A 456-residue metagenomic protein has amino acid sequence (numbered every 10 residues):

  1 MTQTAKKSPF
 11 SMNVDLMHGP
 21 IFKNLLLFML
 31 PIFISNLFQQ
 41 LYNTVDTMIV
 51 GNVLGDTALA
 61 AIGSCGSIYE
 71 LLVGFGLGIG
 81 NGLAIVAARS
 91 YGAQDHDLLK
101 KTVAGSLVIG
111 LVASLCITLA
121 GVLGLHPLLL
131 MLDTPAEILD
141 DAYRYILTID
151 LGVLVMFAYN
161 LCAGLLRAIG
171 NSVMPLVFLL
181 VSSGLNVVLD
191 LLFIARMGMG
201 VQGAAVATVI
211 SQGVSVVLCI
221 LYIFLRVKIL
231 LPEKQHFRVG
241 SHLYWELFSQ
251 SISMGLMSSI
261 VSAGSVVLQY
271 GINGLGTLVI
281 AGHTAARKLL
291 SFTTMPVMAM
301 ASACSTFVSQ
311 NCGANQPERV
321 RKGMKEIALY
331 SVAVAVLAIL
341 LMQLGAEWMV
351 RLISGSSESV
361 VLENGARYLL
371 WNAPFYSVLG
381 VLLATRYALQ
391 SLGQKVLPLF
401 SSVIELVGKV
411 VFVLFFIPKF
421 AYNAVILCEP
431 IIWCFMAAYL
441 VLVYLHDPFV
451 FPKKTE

Functional and structural regions predicted by a protein language model:
M1-M29, A87-L154, R196-I252, V308-F375 (+1 more regions): Short alpha-helical transmembrane segments in multi-pass integral membrane proteins
H18, F22-L41, V45, I68-F75 (+7 more regions): Residue-level signal for short hydrophobic patches within transmembrane helices of multi-pass membrane transporters
L27-D46, T148, Y159, S182 (+4 more regions): Transmembrane helical elements of multi-pass membrane transporters/channels
L37, L41-A60, L129-A136, L192-M199 (+5 more regions): Helix-terminus/linker motif at the lipid-water interface of multi-pass membrane proteins
V50-E70, A136-D141, V201-Q202, L243-Q250 (+5 more regions): Interfacial/gating helices of multi-pass transporter permease domains
L59-L119, M156-P175, G282-A346, L379-G393 (+1 more regions): Small-residue-rich hydrophobic transmembrane alpha-helices
G80, I149-R167, P175-N186, A204-V217 (+4 more regions): Short runs within selected transmembrane alpha-helices of multi-pass transporters and secretion channels
G121, G164, D190, C219-I223 (+6 more regions): Structural signal for membrane-spanning alpha-helices in multi-pass inner-membrane proteins, emphasizing helix cores
